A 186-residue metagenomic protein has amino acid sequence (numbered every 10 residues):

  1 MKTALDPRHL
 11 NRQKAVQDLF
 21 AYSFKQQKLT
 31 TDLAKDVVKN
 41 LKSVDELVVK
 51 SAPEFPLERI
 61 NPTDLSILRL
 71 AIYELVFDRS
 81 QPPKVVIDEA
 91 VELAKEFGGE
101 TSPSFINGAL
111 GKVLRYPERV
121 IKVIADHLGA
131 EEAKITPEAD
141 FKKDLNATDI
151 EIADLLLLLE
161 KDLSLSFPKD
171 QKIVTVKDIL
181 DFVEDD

Functional and structural regions predicted by a protein language model:
M1-P103, G108-R115, K122: N-terminal interaction/assembly modules
P117-E151, D162, S166-D186: Phosphopantetheine-dependent thiolation modules in NRPS/PKS and related acyl-activating systems
D154: Conserved alpha-helix in the HATPase_c
